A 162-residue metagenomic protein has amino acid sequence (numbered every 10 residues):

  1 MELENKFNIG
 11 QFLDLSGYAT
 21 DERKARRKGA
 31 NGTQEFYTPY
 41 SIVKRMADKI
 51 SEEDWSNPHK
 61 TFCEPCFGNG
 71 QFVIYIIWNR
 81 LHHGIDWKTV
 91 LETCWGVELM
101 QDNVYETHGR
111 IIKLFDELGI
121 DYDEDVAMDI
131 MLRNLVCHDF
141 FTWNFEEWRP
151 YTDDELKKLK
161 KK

Functional and structural regions predicted by a protein language model:
M1-K162: SAM-dependent methyltransferase catalytic region
